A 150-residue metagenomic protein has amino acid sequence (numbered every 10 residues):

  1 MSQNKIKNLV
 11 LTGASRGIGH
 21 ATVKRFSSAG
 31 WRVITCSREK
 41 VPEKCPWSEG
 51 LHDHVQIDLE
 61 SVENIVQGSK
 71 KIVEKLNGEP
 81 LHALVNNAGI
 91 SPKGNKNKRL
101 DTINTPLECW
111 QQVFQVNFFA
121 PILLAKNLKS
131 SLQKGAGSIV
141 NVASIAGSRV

Functional and structural regions predicted by a protein language model:
N8-L11, L84-V85, G89: Conserved hydrophobic beta-strands of the Rossmann-like cofactor-binding core in SDR/related NAD(P)H-dependent
S15-R16: Conserved glycine-rich cofactor-binding loop
A29-C45: Conserved glycine-rich Rossmann-like NAD(P)H-binding loop of the short-chain dehydrogenase/reductase
I57-K70, L107: The beta1-alpha1 cofactor-binding region of Rossmann-like NAD(H)/NADP(H)-dependent oxidoreductases
N95-T102, P106-Q111: Substrate-binding pocket helix/loop in short-chain dehydrogenase/reductase
A125-K126: A short, exposed helix-loop element centered on a Lys and neighboring polar residues
S144: Residue(s) in the substrate-gating loop at a strand-loop-helix junction that position the organic substrate next
